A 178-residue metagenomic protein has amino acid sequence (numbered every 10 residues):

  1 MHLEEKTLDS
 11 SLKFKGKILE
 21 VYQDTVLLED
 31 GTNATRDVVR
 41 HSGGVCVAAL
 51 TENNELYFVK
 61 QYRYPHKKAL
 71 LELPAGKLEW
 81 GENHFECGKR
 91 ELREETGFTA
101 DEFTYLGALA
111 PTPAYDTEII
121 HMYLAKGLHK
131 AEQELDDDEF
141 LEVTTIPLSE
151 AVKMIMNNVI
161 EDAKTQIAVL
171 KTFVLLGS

Functional and structural regions predicted by a protein language model:
T7-L8, Y105: Residue-level detector of beta-propeller blades
D9-C46, E52: Acidic, metal-coordinating catalytic segment for phosphate/diphosphate chemistry, firing primarily on the Nudix
V21-Q23, T35, V59, L73 (+1 more regions): Hydrophobic residues on conserved beta-strands that form the core of alpha/beta folds
A34, G43-C46, T51, K77-A163: Unchanged
G44-K68, E72: A glycine-rich, hydrophobic loop/mini-helix early in the fold
V174-S178: Generic C-terminal helix-cap and adjacent flexible tail
